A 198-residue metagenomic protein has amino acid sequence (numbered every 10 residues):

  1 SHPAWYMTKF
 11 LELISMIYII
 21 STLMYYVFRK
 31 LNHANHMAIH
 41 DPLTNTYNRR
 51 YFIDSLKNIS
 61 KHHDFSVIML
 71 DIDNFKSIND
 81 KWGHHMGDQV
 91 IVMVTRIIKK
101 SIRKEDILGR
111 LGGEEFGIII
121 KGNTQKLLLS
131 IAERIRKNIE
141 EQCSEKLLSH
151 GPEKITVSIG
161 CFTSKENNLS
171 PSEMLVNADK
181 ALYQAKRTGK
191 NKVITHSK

Functional and structural regions predicted by a protein language model:
H2-P42, R50-I59, D64: Signal-transducing coiled-coil linker helices
N35-D54, L70-H84, V92: Conserved nucleotide-binding and Mg2+-coordinating catalytic segments in signaling enzymes
F52, L56, I91, T95-I98 (+2 more regions): Heptad-repeat coiled-coil signal-transmission/dimerization helices
L70-M86, I102, E115, I120-N123 (+1 more regions): Active-site loop/short helix in cyclic nucleotide turnover domains
V90, R103, G117-N138: Short helix/loop segment flanking the catalytic signature motif in cyclic-nucleotide metabolism enzymes
I107-R110: A short pre-motif secondary-structure segment
K126-A132, F162-K198: Catalytic-core segments of nucleotide cyclases and related cyclic-nucleotide turnover enzymes
I139-V157: Catalytic core regions of nucleotide second-messenger enzymes
